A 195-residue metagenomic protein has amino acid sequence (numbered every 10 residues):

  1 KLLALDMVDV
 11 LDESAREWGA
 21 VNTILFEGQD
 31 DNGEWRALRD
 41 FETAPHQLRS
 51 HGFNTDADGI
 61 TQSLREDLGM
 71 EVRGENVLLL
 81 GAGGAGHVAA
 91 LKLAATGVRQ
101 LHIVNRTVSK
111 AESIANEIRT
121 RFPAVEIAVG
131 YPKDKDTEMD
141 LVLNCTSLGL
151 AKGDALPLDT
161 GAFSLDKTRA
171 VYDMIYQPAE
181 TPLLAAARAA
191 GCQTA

Functional and structural regions predicted by a protein language model:
K1-L68: Phosphate/diphosphate ligand-binding glycine-rich loop within oxidoreductases
K1-M7, G84-A85, S147-L150, Q177: Short glycine-rich anion-binding loops that position phosphate/pyrophosphate groups of nucleotides and phosphorylated
L64, L68, R73-A94: Glycine-rich adenosine-cofactor-binding loop
R73-N76, V98, K167-T168: Phosphate-coordination loops involved in phosphoryl transfer and adenosine-cofactor binding
L78, L101-H102, A128: A structural signal for isolated positions on well-ordered beta-strands in alpha/beta enzyme cores
A95-Q100, A190-C192: Conserved S-adenosyl-L-methionine
V98-R121: NAD(P)-binding Rossmann-fold cofactor-contacting core
P123-A195: Rossmann-like adenosine-cofactor binding region
